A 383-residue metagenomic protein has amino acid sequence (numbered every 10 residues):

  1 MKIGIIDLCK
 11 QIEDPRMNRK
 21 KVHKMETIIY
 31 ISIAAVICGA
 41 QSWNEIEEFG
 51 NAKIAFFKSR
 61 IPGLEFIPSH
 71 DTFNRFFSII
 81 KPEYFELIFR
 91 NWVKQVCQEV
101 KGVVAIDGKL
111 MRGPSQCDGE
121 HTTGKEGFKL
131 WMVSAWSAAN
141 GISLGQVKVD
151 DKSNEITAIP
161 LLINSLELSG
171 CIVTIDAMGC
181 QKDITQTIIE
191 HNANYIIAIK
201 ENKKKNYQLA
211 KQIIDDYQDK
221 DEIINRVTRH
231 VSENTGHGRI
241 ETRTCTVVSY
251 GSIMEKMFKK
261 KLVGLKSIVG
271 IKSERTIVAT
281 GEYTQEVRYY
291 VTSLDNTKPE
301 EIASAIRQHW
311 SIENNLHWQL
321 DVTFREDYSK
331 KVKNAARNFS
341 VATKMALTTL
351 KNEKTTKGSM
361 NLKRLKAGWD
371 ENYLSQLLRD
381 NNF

Functional and structural regions predicted by a protein language model:
G4, C9-Q11, N18-I175, C180-D183: Conserved, well-structured functional cores that handle cations and Mg-NTP chemistry
C9-I12, K53, Q319-F383: A short, flexible helix-boundary coil/loop motif
T27-G39, W318, T343-K351: Short, hydrophobic/amphipathic alpha-helical patches that form generic packing surfaces within helical domains
I46, T297-K330: Short amphipathic alpha-helical "interface-anchor" segments enriched in bulky aromatics
P82, N164, A193, D215 (+4 more regions): Generic secondary-structure signature for well-ordered alpha-helical cores
F89-N91, I224-R229, L316-V322, K357-M360: Short coil/turn segments at secondary-structure boundaries
I142-K220, I224-N234, G238: Nuclease catalytic cores that cleave nucleic-acid phosphodiester bonds, predominantly acidic two-metal-ion
K200-R307: An anionic, glycine-rich sequence signature occurring as long contiguous blocks
